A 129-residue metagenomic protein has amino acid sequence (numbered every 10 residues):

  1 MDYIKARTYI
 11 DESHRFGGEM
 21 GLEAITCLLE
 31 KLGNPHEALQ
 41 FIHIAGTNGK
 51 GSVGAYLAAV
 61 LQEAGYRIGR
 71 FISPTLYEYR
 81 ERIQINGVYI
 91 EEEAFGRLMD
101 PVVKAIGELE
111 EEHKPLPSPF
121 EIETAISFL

Functional and structural regions predicted by a protein language model:
M1-G46, V53-Y66, R70-F71, E110-K114: Short functional linear segments
I4, E19-L22, G51, Y89-E92 (+2 more regions): Electropositive phosphate-/nucleotide-binding environments in soluble metabolic enzymes
L29-E30, N34-E37, E63-L129: ATP-dependent carboxylate-amine ligase catalytic core
K50-G54, Y77-R80: Short active-site-adjacent helix-start/loop capping segments
